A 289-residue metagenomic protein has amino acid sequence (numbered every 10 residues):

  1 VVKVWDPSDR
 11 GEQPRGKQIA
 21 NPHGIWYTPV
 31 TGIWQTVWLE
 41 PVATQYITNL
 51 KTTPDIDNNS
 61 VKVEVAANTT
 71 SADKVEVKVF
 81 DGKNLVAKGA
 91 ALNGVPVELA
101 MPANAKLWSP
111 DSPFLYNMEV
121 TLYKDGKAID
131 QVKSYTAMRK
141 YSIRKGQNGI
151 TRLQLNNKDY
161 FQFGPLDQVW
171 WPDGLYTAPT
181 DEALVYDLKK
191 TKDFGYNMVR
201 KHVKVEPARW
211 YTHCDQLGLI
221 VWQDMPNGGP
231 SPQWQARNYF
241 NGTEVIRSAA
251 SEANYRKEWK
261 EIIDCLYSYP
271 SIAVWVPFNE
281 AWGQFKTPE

Functional and structural regions predicted by a protein language model:
V1-A208, H213, L217-G218, E258 (+1 more regions): Secreted/periplasmic carbohydrate-active enzymes, especially glycoside hydrolases
M198-E289: Substrate-binding/catalytic cleft of secreted carbohydrate-active enzymes, primarily glycoside hydrolases
